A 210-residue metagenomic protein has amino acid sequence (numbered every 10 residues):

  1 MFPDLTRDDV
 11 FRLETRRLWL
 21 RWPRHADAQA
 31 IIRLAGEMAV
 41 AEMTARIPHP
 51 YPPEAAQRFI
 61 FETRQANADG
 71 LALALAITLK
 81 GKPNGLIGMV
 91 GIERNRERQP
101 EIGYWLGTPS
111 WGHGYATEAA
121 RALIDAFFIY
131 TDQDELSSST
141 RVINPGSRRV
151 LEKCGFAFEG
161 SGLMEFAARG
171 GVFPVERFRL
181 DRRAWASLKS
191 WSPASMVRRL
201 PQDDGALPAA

Functional and structural regions predicted by a protein language model:
M1-A41, A74-A210: Acyl-donor (CoA/ACP) binding surface of acyl/acetyltransferases
A39-E62, L73-L75: Conserved GNAT-fold acetyl-CoA-binding loop/helix
E62-T63, A126: A generic secondary-structure signal
R64-Q65, I102: Short, well-ordered strand-loop elements centered on a beta-strand within folded domains, enriched for acidic residues
Q65-L71: Short loop/turn motifs at secondary-structure junctions and domain boundaries
